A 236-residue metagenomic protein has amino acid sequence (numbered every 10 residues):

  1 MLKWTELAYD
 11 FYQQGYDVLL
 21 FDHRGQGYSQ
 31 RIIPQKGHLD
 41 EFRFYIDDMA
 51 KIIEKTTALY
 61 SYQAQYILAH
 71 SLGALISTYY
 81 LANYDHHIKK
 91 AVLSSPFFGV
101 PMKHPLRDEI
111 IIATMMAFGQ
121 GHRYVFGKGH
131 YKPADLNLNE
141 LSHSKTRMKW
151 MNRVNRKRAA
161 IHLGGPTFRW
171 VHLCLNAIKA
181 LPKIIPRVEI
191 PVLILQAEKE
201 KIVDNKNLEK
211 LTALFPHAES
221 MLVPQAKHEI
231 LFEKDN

Functional and structural regions predicted by a protein language model:
A8-P34: Conserved alpha/beta-hydrolase
L39-T57: Alpha/beta-hydrolase active-site loop
Y60-S71: Alpha/beta-hydrolase fold nucleophile elbow
L72, I76-H162: Alpha/beta-hydrolase-fold enzymes
G165-I184: Active-site nucleophile elbow and catalytic-triad environment of alpha/beta-hydrolase enzymes
V188, I194-Q196, E200: Short beta-strand/loop motif that positions the catalytic acidic residue of the alpha/beta-hydrolase fold
K201-N207: Conserved alpha/beta-hydrolase "acid-adjacent" motif
A226-N236: Catalytic histidine-centered segment of alpha/beta-hydrolase-like enzymes
